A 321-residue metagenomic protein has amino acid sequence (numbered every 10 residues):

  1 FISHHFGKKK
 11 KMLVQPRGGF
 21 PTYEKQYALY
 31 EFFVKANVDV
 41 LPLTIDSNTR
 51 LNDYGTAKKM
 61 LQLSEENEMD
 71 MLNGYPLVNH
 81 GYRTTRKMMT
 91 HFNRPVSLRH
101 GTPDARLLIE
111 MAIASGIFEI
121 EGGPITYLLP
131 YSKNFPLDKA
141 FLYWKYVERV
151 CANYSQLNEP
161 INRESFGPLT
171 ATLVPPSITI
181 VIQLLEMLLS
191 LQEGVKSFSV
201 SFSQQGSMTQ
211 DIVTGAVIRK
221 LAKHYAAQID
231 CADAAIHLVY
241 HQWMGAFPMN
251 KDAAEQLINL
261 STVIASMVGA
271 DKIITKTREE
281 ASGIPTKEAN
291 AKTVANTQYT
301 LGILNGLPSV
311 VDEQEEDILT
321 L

Functional and structural regions predicted by a protein language model:
F1-E193, S197-S201: Catalytic alpha/beta active-site cores
F20-T22, Q204-T209, A281: A generic structural motif
D39, D46, D53, D70 (+8 more regions): Acidic-enriched, low-complexity/disordered segments with a strong bias for Aspartate over Glutamate
I45-D46, P124-I125, S203, H241-W243 (+1 more regions): Short, ordered loop/turn segments at secondary-structure junctions
M69-Y75, V150, Y154, A226-A232 (+1 more regions): Short, basic, helix/turn surface patches
Y131-D138, T170-V181, G206-V213, P248-Q256 (+2 more regions): Alpha-helix capping and helix-loop boundary segments enriched in small/acidic/polar residues
R149-E159, M187-S197, V217-A234, M267-D271: Secondary-structure boundary elements
Q210-A227, A235, V239-L321: Active-site capping/gating regions of soluble enzymes
